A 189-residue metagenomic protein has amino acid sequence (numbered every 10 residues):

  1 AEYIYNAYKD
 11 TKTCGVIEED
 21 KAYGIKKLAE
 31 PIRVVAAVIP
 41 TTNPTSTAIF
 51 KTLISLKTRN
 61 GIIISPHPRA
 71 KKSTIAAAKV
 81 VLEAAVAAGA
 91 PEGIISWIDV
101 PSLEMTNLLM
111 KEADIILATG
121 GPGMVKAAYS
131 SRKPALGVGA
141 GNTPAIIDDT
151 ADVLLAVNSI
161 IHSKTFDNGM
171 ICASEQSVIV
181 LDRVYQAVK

Functional and structural regions predicted by a protein language model:
A1-I25: N-terminal Rossmann-like NAD(P)+-binding subdomain of aldehyde/semialdehyde dehydrogenases
C14-K21, W97-V100, S159-I160: Short gly/ser/thr-rich secondary-structure transition/capping motifs
I17-I62, H67-A78: Substrate-binding/gating loop at the entrance of the active-site cleft, primarily in PLP-dependent aminotransferase-like
R33, D114, Q176: Conserved acidic residues
A36-V38, I63, L117, I146 (+1 more regions): Structural motif
K57-T58, V125-K189: ALDH superfamily catalytic-core signature
P68-S131, A135-V138, P144-V157: Phosphate/pyrophosphate-binding betaalpha-module
